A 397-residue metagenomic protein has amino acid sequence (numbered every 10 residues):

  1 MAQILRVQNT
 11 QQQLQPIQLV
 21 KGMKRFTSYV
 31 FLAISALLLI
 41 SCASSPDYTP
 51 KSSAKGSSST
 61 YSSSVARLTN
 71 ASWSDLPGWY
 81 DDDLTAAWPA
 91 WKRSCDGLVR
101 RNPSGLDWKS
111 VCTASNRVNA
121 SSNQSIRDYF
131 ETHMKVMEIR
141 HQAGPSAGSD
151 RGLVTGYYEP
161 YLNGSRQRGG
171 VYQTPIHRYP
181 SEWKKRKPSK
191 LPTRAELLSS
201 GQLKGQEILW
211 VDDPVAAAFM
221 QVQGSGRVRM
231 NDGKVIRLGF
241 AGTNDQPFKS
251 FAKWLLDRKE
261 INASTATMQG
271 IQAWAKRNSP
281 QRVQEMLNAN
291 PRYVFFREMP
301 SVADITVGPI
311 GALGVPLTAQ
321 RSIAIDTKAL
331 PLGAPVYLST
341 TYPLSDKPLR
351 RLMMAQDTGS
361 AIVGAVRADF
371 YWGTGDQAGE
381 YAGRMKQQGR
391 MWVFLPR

Functional and structural regions predicted by a protein language model:
Q3, Q8-Q18: Low-complexity, intrinsically disordered or signal/transmembrane-proximal segments
R6, S45-S52, L68, I310: Alpha-carbonic anhydrase
I17-V30: Bacterial N-terminal signal peptides that target proteins for export
S35-A36, G105, P348: Residue-level signal for mature regions of secreted extracellular proteins and peptides
A36-S63: Bacterial Sec signal peptide processing site at the extreme N-terminus
A43-S44, Y80, D304-R397: C-terminal soluble interaction/assembly domains
K55-Y61, Q284-A312: Short beta-strand/loop turn elements enriched in aromatics
R67-P300: Secretory/export targeting leaders with adjacent low-complexity proregions
